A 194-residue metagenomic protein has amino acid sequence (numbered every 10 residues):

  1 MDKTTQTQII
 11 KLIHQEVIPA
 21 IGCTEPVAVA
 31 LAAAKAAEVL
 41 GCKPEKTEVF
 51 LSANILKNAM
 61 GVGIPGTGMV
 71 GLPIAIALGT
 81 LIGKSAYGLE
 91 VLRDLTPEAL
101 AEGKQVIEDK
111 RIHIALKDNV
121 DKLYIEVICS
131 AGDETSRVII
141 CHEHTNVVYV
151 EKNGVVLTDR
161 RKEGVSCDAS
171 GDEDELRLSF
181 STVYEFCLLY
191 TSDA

Functional and structural regions predicted by a protein language model:
M1-I10, K43-I55: Acidic-glycine-rich active-site phosphate/pyrophosphate-binding loop
T7-Q8, P26-V29, K104-E108: A short linear-motif detector with a strong N-terminal bias
Q8-I21, F186: Generic N-terminal amphipathic, Lys/Arg-enriched alpha-helix
K11, V27-L31, I74: A generic alpha-helix surface/boundary motif
I21-P26, T67-M69: Active-site nucleophile and cofactor-binding loops and adjacent substrate-binding regions of central metabolic enzymes
P26-C42: Alpha-helical support elements that line or immediately flank enzyme active sites and cofactor-binding pockets
E45-L189: Catalytic-core signal marking the mid-to-C-terminal active-site face
Y190-A194: Conserved small/polar residues in nucleotide/adenosyl-binding loops
